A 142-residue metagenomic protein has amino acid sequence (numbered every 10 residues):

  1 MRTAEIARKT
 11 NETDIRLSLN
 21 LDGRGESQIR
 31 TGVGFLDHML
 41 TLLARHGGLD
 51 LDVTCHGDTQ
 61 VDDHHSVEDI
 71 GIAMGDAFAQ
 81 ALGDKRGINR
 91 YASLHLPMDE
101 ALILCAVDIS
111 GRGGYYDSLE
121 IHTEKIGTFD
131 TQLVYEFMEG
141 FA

Functional and structural regions predicted by a protein language model:
M1-A142: Structural preference for solvent-exposed beta-strand-turn elements and adjacent flexible terminal/loop segments within
